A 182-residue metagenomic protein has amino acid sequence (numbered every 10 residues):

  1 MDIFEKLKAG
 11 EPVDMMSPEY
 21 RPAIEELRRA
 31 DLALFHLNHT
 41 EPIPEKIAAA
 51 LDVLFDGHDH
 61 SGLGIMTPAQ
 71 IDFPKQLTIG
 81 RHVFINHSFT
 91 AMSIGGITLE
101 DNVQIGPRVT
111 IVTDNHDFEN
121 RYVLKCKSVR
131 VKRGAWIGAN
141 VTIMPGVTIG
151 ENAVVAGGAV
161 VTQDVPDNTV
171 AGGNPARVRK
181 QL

Functional and structural regions predicted by a protein language model:
M1-S61, A176-R179: Terminal amphipathic alpha-helical/low-complexity segments used for targeting or macromolecular assembly
P18, F35, H39, T67 (+2 more regions): Conserved short-loop catalytic and cofactor-binding motifs
P18-Y20, Q76, V170: Short capping/connector residues at structural and topological boundaries
R21, E25, P74, I94 (+1 more regions): Residues at secondary-structure transition points
V53-L54, L77-I79: Short, T/G/N/S-enriched strand-turn elements that build extracellular solenoid repeat scaffolds
S61, M66-T67, D72-F73, G80-R81 (+13 more regions): Left-handed beta-helix
N115-D117, R121-V123, V147, Q181-L182: Conserved catalytic-core motifs of eukaryotic protein kinase domains, centered on the activation segment
